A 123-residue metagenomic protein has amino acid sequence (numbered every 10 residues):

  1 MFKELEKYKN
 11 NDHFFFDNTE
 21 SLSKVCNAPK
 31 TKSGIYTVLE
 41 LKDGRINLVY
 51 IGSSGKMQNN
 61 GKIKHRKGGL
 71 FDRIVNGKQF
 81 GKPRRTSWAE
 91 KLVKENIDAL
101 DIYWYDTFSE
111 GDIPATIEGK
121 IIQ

Functional and structural regions predicted by a protein language model:
M1-K64, D101-F108, D112, T116: GIY-YIG nuclease catalytic motif and its immediate N-terminal context
K56-D112: Conserved short loop/helix modules at catalytic or binding sites in compact beta-alpha or helix-hairpin-helix contexts
I121: Serine endopeptidase catalytic core focused on the charge-relay Asp
